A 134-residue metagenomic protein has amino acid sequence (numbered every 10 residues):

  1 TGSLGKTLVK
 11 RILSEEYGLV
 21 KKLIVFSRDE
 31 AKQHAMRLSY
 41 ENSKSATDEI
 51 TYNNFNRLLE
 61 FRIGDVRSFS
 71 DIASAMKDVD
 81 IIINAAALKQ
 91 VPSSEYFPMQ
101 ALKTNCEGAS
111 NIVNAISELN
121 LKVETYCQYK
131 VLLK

Functional and structural regions predicted by a protein language model:
T1-G18: N-terminal Rossmann NAD(P)H-binding glycine-rich loop of SDR-like oxidoreductase domains
I12-E16, Y40, K44, I116-N120: Active-site catalytic pocket residues across diverse enzymes, especially alpha/beta-hydrolases
Y17-A35: Conserved glycine-rich Rossmann-like NAD(P)H-binding loop of the short-chain dehydrogenase/reductase
K22-I24, E60, C127: A structural signal for isolated positions on well-ordered beta-strands in alpha/beta enzyme cores
A31, R67, K89: Adenine-nucleotide cofactor-binding loop residues
L38, T51-I81: Conserved Rossmann-fold cofactor-binding substructure of NAD(P)-dependent oxidoreductases
S45-A46, R67, K122-T125: Catalytic, metal-anchored helix/loop core of enzyme active sites in primary metabolism
I81-N84, L88-K134: Conserved Rossmann-fold NAD(P)-dependent oxidoreductase catalytic core, especially the SDR/UDP-sugar
